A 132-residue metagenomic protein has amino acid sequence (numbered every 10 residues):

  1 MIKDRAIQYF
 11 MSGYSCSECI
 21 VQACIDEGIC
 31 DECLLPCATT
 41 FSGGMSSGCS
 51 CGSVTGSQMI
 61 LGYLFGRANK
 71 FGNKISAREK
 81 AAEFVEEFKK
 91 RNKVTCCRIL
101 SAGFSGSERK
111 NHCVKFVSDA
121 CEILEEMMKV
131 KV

Functional and structural regions predicted by a protein language model:
M1-E27: Active-site-proximal helix-loop elements at catalytic-domain edges
M1-R5, L35-G43, I99-A102: Glycine/charged-rich beta-loop-alpha catalytic/anionic-binding loops adjacent to active sites
C16, C51, C97: Short cysteine clusters
Q22-D26, M59-G66, E122-E126: Short glycine/serine- and small hydrophobic-enriched flexible loop segments
Q22-T40, R91-R98: Acidic-glycine-rich active-site phosphate/pyrophosphate-binding loop
E27-C37, Y63-K80: Phosphate-handling active-site elements
T40-Y63: Glycine/serine-rich anion-binding loops at beta->alpha junctions that coordinate negatively charged ligand groups
S76-V132: C-terminal binding/interaction regions
